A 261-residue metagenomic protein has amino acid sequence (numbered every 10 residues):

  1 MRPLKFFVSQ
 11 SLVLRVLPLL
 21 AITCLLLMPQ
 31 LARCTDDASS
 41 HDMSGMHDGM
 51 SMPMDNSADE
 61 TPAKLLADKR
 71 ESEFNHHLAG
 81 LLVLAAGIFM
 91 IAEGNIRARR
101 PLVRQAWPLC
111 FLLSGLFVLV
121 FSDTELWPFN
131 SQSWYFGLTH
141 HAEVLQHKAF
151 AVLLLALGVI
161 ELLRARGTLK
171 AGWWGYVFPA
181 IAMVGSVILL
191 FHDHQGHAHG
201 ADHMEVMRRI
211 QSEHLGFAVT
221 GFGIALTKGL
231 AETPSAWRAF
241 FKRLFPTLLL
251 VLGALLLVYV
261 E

Functional and structural regions predicted by a protein language model:
M1-L12: N-terminal secretory signal peptides that target proteins for export/translocation
R15-M28: Bacterial N-terminal signal peptides
R33-D36: Boundary of Sec targeting at the N-terminus
A38-E73, T124-E143, H194-I210, E261: Membrane-interface interhelical loops and short amphipathic "cap" helices that link adjacent transmembrane segments
G80-M90, L112, Q146-L162, G216-G229: Hydrophobic cores of alpha-helical transmembrane segments in multi-pass inner/ER membrane proteins, independent
A98-L112, A171-A180, A236-P246: Membrane-interfacial loop-to-transmembrane alpha-helix junctions, especially the N-terminal start
S114-L162, L190-H197: Membrane-interface helix-loop-helix modules in multi-pass inner-membrane proteins
L255-E261: Juxtamembrane boundary at the C-terminal end of a transmembrane helix
